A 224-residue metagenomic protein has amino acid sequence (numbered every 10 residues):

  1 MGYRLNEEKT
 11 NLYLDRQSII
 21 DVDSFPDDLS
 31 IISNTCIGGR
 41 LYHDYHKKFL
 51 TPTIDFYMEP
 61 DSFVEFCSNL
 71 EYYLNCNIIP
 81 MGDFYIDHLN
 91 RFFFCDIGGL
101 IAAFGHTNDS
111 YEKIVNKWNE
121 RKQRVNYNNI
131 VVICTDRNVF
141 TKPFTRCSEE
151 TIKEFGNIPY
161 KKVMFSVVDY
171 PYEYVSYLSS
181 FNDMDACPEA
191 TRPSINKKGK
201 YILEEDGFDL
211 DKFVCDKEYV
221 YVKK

Functional and structural regions predicted by a protein language model:
G2-K224: Extracellular glycan-modifying ectodomains
